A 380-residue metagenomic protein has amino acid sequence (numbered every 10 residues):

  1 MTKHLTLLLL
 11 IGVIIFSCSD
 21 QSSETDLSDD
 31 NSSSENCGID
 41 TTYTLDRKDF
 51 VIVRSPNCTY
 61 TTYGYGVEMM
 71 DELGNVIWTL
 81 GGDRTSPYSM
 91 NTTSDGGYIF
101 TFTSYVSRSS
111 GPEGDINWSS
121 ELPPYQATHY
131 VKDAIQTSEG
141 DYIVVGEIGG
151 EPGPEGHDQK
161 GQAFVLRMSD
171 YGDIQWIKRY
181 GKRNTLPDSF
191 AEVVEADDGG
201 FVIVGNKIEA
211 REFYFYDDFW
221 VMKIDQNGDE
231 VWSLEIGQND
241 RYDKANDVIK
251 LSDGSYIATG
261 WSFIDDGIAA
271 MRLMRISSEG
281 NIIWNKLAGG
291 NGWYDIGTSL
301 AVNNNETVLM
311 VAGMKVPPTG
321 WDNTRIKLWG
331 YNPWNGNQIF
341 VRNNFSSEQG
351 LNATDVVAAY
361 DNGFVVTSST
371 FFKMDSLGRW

Functional and structural regions predicted by a protein language model:
H4-L5, L273: Hydrophobic alpha-helical segments, especially transmembrane helices and their immediate juxtamembrane helical caps
L5-V13: Sec-dependent N-terminal signal peptides
I15-S17: C-terminal motif of bacterial Sec signal peptides marking the signal peptidase cleavage site
Q21-W380: A sequence-level/structural motif corresponding to short, flexible coil/turn segments enriched in small polar residues
